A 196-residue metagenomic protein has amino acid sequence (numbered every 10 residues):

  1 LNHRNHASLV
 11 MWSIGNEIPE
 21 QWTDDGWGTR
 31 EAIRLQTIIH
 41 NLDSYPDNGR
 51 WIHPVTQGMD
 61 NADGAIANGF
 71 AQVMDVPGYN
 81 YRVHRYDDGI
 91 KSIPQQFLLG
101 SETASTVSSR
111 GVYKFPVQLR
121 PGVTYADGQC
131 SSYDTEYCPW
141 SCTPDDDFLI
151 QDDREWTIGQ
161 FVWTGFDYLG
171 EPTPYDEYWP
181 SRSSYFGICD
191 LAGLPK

Functional and structural regions predicted by a protein language model:
L1-K196: Extended substrate-binding grooves/exosites of carbohydrate-active enzymes
